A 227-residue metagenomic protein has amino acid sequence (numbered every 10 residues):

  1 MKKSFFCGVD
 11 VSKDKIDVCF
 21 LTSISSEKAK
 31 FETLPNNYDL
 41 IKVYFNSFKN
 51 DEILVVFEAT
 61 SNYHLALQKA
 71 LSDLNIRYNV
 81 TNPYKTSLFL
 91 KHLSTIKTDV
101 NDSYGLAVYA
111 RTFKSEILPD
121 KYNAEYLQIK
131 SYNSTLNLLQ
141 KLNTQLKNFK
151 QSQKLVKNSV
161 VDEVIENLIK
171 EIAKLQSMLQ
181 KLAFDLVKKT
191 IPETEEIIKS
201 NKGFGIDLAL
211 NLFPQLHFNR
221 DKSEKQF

Functional and structural regions predicted by a protein language model:
K2-T22, L106: Gly/Thr-rich phosphate-binding beta-strand-loop-beta motif of the actin/hexokinase/Hsp70
F6, I53, Y78: Hydrophobic anchor at the start of a short beta-strand that flanks the dinucleotide cofactor-binding loop
K13, S61, K85, P214: Short, glycine/acidic-enriched loop or turn micro-motifs at the edges of active sites
S25-L54: Nucleic-acid-processing active sites and adjacent nucleic-acid-binding tracks, predominantly divalent metal-dependent
V56-L67: Acidic, metal-coordinating catalytic cores used for nucleic-acid/nucleotide bond scission and strand-transfer chemistry
K69-R77: Short, surface-exposed basic-aromatic patches at helix termini and helix-loop junctions that form
N79, P83-I197: Long, charge-rich intrinsically disordered scaffolds of nucleic-acid metabolism proteins
E195-H217, F227: Helix-hairpin-helix
